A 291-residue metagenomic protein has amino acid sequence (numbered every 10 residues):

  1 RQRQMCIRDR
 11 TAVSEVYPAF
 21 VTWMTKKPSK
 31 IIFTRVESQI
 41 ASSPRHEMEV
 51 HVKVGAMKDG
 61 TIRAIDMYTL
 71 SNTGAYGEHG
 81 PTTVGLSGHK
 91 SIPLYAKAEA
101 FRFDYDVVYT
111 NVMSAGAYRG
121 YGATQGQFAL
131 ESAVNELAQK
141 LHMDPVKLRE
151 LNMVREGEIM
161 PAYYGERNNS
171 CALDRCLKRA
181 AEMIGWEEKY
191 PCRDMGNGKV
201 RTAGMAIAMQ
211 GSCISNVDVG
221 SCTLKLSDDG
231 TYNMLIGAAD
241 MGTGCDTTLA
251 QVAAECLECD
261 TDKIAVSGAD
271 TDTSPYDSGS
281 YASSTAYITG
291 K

Functional and structural regions predicted by a protein language model:
R1, S29-T34, R63-M67, E150 (+4 more regions): General beta-strand structural signal in soluble alpha/beta enzymes
Q2-I7: Short, small-residue-biased leader/transition segments that mark boundaries at the very start of proteins
R8-K58, A115-E136, K140, P161-G185 (+1 more regions): Glycine-rich and small/hydrophobic secondary-structure elements
T25, M153-T231: Helix-loop-helix junctions that connect adjacent transmembrane helices in secondary transporters/permeases, recognized
E47-S132, M209-V219, G279: Glycine-rich loop/linker segments at domain edges
A117-I159, S227-Y232, G244, V252-K263: Long hydrophobic segments that form regular secondary structure
S212-S274, S280-Y281: Catalytic phosphate/nucleotide-handling subdomain of diverse soluble enzymes
